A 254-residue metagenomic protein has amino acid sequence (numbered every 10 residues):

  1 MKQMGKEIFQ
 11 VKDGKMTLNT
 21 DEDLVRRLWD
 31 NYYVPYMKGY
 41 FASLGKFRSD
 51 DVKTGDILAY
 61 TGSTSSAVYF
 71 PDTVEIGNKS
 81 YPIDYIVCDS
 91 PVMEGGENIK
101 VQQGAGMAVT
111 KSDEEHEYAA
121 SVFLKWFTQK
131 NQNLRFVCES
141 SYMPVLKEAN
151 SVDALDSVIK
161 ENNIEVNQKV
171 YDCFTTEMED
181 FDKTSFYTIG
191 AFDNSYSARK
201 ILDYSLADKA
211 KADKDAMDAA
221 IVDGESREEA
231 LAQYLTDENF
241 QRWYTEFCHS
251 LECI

Functional and structural regions predicted by a protein language model:
M1-T17, I57: Extracytoplasmic/periplasmic solute-binding protein
V11-G45, S90: Glycine-centered hinge/linker elements that transmit conformational signals in sensory and ligand-binding systems
R26-Y33, S49, S121-T128, N133-V137 (+4 more regions): Non-transmembrane alpha-helical segments in soluble domains of secreted/periplasmic/extracellular proteins
M37-K38, E75-N150, S185-Y187: Extracytoplasmic/periplasmic substrate-recognition and gating elements
T54-S66: Alpha-to-beta junction loops
A67-E75: Pocket-flanking alpha-helical
R135-S197, K209: Conserved small-residue motifs centered on glycine
D172-I254: Conserved C-terminal helix/tail region of periplasmic/extracytoplasmic solute-binding proteins
